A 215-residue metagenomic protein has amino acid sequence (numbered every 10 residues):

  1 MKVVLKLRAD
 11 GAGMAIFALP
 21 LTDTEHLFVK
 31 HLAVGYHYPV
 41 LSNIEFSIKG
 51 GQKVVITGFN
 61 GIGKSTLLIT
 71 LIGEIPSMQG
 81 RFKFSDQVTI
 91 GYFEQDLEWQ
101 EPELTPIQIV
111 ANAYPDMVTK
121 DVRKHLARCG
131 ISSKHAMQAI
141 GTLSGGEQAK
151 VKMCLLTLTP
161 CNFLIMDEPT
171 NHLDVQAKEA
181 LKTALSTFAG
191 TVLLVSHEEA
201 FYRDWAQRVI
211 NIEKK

Functional and structural regions predicted by a protein language model:
K2-H26: ABC-family P-loop ATPase nucleotide-binding domain
L19-K215: ABC ATP-binding cassette signature C-motif
